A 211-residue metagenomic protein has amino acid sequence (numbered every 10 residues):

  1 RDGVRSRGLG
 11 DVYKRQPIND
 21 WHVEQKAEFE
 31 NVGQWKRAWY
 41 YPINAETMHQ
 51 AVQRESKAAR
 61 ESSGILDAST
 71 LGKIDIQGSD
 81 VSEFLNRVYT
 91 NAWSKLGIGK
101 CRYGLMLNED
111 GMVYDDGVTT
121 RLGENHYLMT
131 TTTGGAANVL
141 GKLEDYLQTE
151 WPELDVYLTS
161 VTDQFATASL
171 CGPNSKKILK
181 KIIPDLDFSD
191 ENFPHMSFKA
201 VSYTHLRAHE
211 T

Functional and structural regions predicted by a protein language model:
D2-Y13, H205-E210: Single conserved hydrophobic/aromatic residue that forms the stacking wall/gate of nucleotide- or nucleobase-binding
R15-K57: N- or domain-start disorder-to-order transition segments that initiate the globular core
N31, Y40, I74, E83-N86 (+2 more regions): Short helix/loop capping segments that flank catalytic or ligand/cofactor-binding pockets
R37, V52, E61, W93 (+2 more regions): Cofactor-binding beta-sheet edge motifs in enzyme active sites
R54-E61, M106-D116, P152-L154, K199-R207: Short amphipathic beta-strand starts and helix->beta connectors
L66-N86, A166-C171, S175: Short glycine-/aliphatic-rich beta-strand segments at the starts of folded cytosolic domains
S79-V113, S175-Y203: Internal amphipathic helical hairpin motif
V118-R207: Acidic, low-complexity central loop/insert segments
